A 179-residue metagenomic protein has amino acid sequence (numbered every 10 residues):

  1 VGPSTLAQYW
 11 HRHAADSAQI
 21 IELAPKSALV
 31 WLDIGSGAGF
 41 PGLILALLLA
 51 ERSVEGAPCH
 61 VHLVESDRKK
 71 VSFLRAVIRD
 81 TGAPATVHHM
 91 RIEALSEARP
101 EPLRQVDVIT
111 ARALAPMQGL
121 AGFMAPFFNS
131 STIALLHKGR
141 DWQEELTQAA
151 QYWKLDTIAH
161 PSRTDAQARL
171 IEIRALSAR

Functional and structural regions predicted by a protein language model:
V1-A28, L32, K69-P84: Class I SAM-dependent transferase core
V30, V108, S131-I133: Short glycine-centered segments of the SAM/dcSAM-binding site in methyltransferase folds
D33-G37: Conserved S-adenosyl-L-methionine
A38-G56: Conserved SAM-binding loop of SAM-dependent methyltransferases across substrates and taxa, primarily the Class I
L45, L74, K138: Residue-level signal for inorganic ion chemistry
L48, A57-V108, R112-F127: Conserved nucleotide-cofactor-binding alpha/beta core module
S131-D141: Conserved beta-strand signature within the Rossmann-like core of class I S-adenosyl-L-methionine
G139-R179: Active-site capping/gating segments
